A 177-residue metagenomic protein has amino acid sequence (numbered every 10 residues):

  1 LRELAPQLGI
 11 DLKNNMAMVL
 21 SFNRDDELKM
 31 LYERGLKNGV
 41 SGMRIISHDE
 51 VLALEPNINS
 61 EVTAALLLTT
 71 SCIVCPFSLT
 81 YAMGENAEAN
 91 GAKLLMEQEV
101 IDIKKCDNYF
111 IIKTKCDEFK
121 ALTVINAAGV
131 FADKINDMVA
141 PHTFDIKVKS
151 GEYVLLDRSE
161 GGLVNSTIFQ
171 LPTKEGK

Functional and structural regions predicted by a protein language model:
L1-L54: Dinucleotide-binding Rossmann-like beta1-alpha1 core, especially the glycine-rich loop that anchors the ADP
E3-P6, V40, P56, E88-K93 (+4 more regions): Generic secondary-structure signature for well-ordered alpha-helical cores
A17-V19, A65-L67, Y153: Short aromatic/hydrophobic contact patches that present stacked aromatics for nucleic-acid/ligand binding
R44-S47, L94-M96, N126: General beta-strand structural signal in soluble alpha/beta enzymes
L66-T123: Helical element adjacent to the flavin cofactor pocket in flavoenzyme catalytic cores
I103-N108, K113-K177: Flavin-dependent oxidoreductases
